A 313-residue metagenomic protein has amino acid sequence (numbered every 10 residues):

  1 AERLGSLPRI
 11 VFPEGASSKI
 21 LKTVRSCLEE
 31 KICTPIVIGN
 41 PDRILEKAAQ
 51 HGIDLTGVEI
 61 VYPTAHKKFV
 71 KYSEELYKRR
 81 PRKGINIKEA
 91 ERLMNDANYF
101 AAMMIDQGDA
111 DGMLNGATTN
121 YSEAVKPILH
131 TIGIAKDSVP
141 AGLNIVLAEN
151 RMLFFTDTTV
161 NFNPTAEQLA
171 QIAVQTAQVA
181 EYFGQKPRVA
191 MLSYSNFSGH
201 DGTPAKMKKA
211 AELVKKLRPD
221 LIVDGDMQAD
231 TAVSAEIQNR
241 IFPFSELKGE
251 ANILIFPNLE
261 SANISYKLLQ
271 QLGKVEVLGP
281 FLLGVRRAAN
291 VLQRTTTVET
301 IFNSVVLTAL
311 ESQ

Functional and structural regions predicted by a protein language model:
A1-Q313: Anion-binding alpha/beta catalytic cores of soluble intermediary-metabolism enzymes, centered on
